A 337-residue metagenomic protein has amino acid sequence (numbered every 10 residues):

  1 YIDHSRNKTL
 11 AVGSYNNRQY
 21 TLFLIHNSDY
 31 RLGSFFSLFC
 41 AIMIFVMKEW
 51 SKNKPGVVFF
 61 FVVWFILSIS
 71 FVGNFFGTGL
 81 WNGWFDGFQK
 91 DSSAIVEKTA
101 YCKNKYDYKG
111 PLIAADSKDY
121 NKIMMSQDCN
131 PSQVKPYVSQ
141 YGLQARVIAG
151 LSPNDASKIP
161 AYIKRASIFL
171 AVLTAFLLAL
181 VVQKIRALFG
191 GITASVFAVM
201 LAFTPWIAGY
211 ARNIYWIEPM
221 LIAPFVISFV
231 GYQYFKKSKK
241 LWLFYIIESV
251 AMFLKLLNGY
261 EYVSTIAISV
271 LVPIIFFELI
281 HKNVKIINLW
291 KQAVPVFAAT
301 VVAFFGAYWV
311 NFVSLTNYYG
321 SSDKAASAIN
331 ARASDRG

Functional and structural regions predicted by a protein language model:
Y1, G56-K109, A298-T316: Transmembrane signal-anchor helices characteristic of membrane glycosylation enzymes that use polyprenol
I25-V72: Start-transfer (signal-anchor) and selected internal transmembrane alpha helices of multi-pass inner/ER membrane
I44-F45, R165-V196: Transmembrane-helix motifs of polytopic, lipid-linked glycan transferases
K48-W50, I266-V301: Perimembrane helix-loop-helix junctions
Q127-Y162: Short hydrophobic/aromatic helix or loop-helix immediately within or flanking a transmembrane segment in polytopic
I159-S167, A198-I222, M252-F253, L257: Aromatic- and kink-enriched transmembrane "portal" helix at the membrane-lumen/periplasm boundary that abuts
L243-Y262, I266, V296, T300: Membrane-interface alpha helices of multi-pass inner-membrane proteins
A293-G337: Membrane-lumen/periplasm interface segments of specific transmembrane helices in polyprenyl phosphate-linked
